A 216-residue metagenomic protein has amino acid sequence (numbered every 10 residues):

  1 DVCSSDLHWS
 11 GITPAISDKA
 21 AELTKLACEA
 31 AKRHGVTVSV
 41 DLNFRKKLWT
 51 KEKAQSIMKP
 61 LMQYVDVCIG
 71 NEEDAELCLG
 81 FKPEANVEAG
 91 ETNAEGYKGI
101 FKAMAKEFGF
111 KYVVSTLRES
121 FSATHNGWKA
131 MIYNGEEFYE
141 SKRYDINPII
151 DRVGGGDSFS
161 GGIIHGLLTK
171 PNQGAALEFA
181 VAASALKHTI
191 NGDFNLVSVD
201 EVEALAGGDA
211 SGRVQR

Functional and structural regions predicted by a protein language model:
D1-S4: Short, small-residue-biased leader/transition segments that mark boundaries at the very start of proteins
D6-H8, S39, I69, V114: Structural motif
I12-S17, K46, V87-A89: Surface-exposed cleft-lining segments at the edges of enzyme active sites
E22-G35, I57-Y64: Catalytic-core regions built around general acid/base machinery
H34-L42: Short beta-strand/loop segments at the ligand-binding rim of alpha/beta enzyme cores
L42-L48: A short, histidine- and acid-enriched strand-loop-helix "catalytic/donor-clamping" loop that lines the nucleotide-sugar
L48-E137: Conserved phosphate/ATP/ADP-binding segment of small-molecule kinases
Y139, R143-D209, R216: Conserved post-catalytic alpha-helical subdomain immediately downstream of the catalytic base and nucleotide-binding
